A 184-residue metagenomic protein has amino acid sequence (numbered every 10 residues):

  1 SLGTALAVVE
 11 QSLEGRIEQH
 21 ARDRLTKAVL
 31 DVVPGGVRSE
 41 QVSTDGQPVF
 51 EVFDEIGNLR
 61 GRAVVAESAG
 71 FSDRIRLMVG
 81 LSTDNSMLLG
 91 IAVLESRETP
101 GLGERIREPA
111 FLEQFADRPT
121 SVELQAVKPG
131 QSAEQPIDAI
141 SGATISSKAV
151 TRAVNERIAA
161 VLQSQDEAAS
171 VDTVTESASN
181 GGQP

Functional and structural regions predicted by a protein language model:
S1-P184: Flexible, solvent-exposed loop/hinge segments and secondary-structure transition points
